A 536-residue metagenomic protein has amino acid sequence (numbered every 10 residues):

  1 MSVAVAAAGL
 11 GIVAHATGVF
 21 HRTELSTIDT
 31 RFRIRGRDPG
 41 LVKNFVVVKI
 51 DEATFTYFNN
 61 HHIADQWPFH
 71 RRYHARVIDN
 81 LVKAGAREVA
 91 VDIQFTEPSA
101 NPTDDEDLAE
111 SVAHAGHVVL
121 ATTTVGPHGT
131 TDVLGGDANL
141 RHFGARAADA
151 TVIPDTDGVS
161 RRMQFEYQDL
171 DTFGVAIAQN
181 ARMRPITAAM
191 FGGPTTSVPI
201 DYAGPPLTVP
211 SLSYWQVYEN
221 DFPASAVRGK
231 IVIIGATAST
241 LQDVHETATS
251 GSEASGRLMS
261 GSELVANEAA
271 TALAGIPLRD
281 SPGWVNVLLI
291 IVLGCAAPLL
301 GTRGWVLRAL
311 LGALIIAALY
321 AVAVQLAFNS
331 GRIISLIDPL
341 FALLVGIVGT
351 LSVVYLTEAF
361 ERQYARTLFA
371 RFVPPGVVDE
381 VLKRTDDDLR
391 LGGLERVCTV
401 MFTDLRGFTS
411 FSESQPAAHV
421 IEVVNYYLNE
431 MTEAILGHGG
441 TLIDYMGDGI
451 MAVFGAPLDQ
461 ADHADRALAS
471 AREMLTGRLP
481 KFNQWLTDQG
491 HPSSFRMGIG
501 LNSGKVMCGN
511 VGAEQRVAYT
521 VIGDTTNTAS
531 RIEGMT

Functional and structural regions predicted by a protein language model:
M1-T195, P199, V227-R308, G312: Non-transmembrane functional regions of envelope-associated proteins
H15-R33, P199-E219, P374-L382: Short coil-to-helix leader/linker segments, especially the first N-terminal amphipathic alpha-helix with its helix
V47-K49, A90, P199, V232-G235 (+9 more regions): Structured core elements
F58-I63, V244-S252, S412-Q415, G455-P457 (+1 more regions): Short acidic, glycine/proline-rich loop/turn micro-motifs
S281-V354: Transmembrane alpha-helical segments that form the functional core of multipass membrane systems
D338-R396, E422: Regulatory cytosolic signal-relay segments
L389-A469, R516-Y519: Catalytic NTP-binding/metal-coordinating core of nucleotidyl cyclase/transferase enzymes
V424-G440, A456-I499, S503, D524-M535: Alpha-helical scaffold within the catalytic cores of cyclic-nucleotide enzymes
